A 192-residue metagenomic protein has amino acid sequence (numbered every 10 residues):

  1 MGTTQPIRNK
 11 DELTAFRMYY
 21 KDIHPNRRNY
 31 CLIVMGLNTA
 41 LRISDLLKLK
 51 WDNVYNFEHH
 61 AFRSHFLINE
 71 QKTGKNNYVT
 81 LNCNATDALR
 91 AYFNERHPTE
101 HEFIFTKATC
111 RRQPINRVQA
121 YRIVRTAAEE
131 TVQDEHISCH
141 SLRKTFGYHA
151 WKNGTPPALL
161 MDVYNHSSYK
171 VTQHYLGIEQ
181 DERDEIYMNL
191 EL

Functional and structural regions predicted by a protein language model:
M1-I7, L192: C-terminal secondary-structure termini that scaffold catalytic or DNA-interacting sites
Q5, Q71-R90, E102-R125: C-terminal catalytic core of Y-nucleophile DNA break-rejoin enzymes
K10-T39, I43: Basic, Lys/Arg- and aromatic-enriched nucleic-acid-binding interface segment
N29, D134-A150: Short basic/aromatic active-site micro-motif
D45-L47, I137, G147, T155-H166 (+1 more regions): Active-site-proximal segment of tyrosine recombinases
K48-N76, C83-A85: Conserved tyrosine-mediated DNA breakage-rejoining catalytic core shared by Y-recombinases
K48-Y55, M161-S167, Y175-I178, E191: A short, basic/aromatic helix-end/turn motif that makes direct DNA contacts
I68-E70, H166-N189: Catalytic-site neighborhood detector that most strongly recognizes the C-terminal catalytic loop/helix of tyrosine
